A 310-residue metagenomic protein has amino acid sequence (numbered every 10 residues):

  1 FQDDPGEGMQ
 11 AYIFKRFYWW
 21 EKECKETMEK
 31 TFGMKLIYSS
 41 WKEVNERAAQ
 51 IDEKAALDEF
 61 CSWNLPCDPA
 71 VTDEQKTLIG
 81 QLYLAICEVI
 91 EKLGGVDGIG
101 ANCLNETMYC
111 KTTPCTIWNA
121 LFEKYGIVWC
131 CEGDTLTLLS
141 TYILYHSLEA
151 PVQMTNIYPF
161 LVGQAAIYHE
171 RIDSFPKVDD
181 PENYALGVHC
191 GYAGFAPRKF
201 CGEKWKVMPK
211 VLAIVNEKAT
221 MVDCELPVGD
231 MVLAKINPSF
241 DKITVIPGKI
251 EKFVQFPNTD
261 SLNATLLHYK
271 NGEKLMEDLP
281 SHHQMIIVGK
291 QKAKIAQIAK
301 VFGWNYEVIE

Functional and structural regions predicted by a protein language model:
F1-A150, M154, Y158: Conserved, well-structured core segments that form the ligand-binding/active-site neighborhood of functional domains
F1-F17, A166-P197: Conserved anion/nucleotide-ligand pocket segment
M28, D58-C61, A120-K124, F175-D179 (+2 more regions): Short, surface-exposed linear patches
E74, A196, C201: The substrate-binding groove and active-site-proximal loops of carbohydrate-active enzymes, especially glycoside
L84-C87, L138-G163, D278-F302, V308: C-terminal functional extensions of proteins
Y109-T112, M154-E170, V178-D179: Aromatic/acidic polysaccharide-binding cleft in carbohydrate-active enzymes
P159-I167, K199-K210: Short, highly charged low-complexity linear segments
G202-E310: Extended hydrophobic packing segments that form well-structured cores
